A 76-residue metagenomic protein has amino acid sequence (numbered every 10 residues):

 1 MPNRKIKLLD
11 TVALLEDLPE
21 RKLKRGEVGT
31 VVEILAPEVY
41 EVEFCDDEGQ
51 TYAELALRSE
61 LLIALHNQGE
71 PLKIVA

Functional and structural regions predicted by a protein language model:
I6-Q68: Basic/aromatic-rich interaction segments and small domains that mediate binding to polyanionic partners
Q68-A76: Long, low-complexity intrinsically disordered regions
